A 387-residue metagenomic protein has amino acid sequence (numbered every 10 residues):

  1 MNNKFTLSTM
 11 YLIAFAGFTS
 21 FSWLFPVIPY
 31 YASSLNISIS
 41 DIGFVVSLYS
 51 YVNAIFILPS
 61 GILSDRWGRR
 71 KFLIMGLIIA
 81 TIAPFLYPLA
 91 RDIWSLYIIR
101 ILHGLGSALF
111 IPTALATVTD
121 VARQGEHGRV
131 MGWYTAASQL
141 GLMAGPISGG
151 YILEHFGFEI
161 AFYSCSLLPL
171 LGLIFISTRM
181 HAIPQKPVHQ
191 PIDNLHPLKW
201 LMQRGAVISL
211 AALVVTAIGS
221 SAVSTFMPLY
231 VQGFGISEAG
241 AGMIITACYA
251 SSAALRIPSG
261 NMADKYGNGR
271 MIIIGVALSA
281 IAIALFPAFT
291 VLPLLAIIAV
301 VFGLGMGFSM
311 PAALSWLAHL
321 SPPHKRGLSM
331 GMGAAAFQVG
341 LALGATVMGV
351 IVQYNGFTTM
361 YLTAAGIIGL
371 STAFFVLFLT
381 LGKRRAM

Functional and structural regions predicted by a protein language model:
M1-N3, H181-S209: Juxtamembrane intracellular "pre-TM" segments in multi-pass secondary transporters
N36, G68, L89-W94, G267 (+1 more regions): Helix-breaking motifs and short loop linkers at transmembrane-helix boundaries and internal kinks in secondary membrane
S50-L58, L142-M143, Y249-I257, L341-A342: Residue-level signature of mid-helix packing/kink "hotspots" within the transmembrane helices of 12-pass Major
K71-F85, R270-A284: Structural signature of the two symmetry-related core transmembrane helices
W94-L102, A282, P293-V301: Paired small-residue
I99-S138: Cytoplasmic helix-loop-helix junction between adjacent transmembrane helices in 12-TM secondary transporters
Y134-S177: Helix-loop-helix hairpin linking two adjacent transmembrane segments in secondary transporters
S166-K186, F374-L379: C-terminal membrane-cytosol helix-exit motif in multi-pass small-molecule transporters
